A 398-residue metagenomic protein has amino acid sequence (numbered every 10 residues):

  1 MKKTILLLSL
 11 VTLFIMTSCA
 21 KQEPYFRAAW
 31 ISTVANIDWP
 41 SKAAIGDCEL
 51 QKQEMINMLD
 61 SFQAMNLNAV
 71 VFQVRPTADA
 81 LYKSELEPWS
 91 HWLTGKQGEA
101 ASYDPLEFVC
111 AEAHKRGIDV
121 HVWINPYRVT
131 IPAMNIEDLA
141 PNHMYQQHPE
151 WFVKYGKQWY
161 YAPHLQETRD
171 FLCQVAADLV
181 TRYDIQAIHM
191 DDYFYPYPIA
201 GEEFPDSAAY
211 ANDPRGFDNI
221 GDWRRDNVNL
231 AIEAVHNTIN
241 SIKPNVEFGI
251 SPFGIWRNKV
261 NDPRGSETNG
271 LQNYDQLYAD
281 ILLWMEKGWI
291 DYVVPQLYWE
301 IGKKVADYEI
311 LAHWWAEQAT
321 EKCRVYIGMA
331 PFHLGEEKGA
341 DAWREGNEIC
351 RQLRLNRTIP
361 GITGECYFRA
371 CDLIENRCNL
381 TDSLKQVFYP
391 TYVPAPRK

Functional and structural regions predicted by a protein language model:
E23-A28, L67-T77, P105-V153, H189-D192 (+1 more regions): Glycine-rich, aromatic-flanked loop segments that form ligand/cofactor-binding clefts across common enzyme folds
P24, S32, N36-Q53, V122 (+2 more regions): Active-site-adjacent "subsite" loops/lids of carbohydrate-active enzymes
I31-T33, V246-N269, L297, L311-I349: Active-site clefts of carbohydrate-active enzymes
I45-M65, W92-R116, F171, D226-N237: Aromatic- and glycine-enriched glycan-recognition loops and surfaces that form the carbohydrate-binding subsites
L50-D79, R182-A187, L283, K287-I290 (+1 more regions): Catalytic domains of carbohydrate-active enzymes, especially glycoside hydrolases
M65-A101: Aromatic-lined carbohydrate-binding/catalytic grooves of carbohydrate-active enzymes
Q146-W289, Y298: Polysaccharide-binding and catalytic clefts of secreted carbohydrate-active enzymes
Y278-K304, E321-K398: Substrate-binding cleft of secreted/luminal carbohydrate-active enzymes
